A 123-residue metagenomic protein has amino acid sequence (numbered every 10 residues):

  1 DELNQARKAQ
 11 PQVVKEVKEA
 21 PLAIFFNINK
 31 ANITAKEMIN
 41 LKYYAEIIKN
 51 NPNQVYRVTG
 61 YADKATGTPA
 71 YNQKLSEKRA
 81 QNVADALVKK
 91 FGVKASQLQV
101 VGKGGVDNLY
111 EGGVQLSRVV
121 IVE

Functional and structural regions predicted by a protein language model:
D1-V55, S96, G113-V119: Periplasmic peptidoglycan-binding/tethering modules of Gram-negative envelope proteins
A35-M38, Y61-E123: Periplasmic OmpA-like peptidoglycan-binding domain that tethers envelope proteins to the cell wall
P52, T59-A62: Short, small-residue-rich loop/turn micro-motifs
